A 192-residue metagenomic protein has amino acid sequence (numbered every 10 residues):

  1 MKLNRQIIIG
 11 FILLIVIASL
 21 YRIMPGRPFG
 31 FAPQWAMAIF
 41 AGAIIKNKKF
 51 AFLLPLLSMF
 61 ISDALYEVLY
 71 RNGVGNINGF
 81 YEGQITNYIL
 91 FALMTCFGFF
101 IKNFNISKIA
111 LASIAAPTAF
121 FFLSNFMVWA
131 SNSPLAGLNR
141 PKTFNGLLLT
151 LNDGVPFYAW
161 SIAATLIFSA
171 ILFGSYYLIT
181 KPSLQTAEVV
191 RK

Functional and structural regions predicted by a protein language model:
M1-K2, T180-K192: Membrane-interfacial, low-structure loops and terminal tails that flank and connect transmembrane helices in multi-pass
K2-I44, K49-L54: Hydrophobic transmembrane alpha-helices
I12, P28-A41, I45, L65 (+3 more regions): Membrane-embedded alpha-helical segments of multi-pass membrane proteins, especially the transmembrane helices
L14, A51-S62, I109-A119, E188-R191: Central hydrophobic cores of alpha-helical transmembrane segments in multi-pass integral membrane proteins
L20, F40-K48, L93-N105, S175-S183: Structural signal for the C-terminal ends of transmembrane alpha-helices and the immediately following loop
L20-F31, L57-F97: Interfacial aromatic-anchored transmembrane helix boundaries in multi-pass membrane proteins
V74-F121, F173: Short helix-perturbing small/polar motifs within transmembrane alpha-helices
F104-K181: Membrane-embedded alpha-helical hairpins and interfacial helices in multi-pass inner-membrane proteins
